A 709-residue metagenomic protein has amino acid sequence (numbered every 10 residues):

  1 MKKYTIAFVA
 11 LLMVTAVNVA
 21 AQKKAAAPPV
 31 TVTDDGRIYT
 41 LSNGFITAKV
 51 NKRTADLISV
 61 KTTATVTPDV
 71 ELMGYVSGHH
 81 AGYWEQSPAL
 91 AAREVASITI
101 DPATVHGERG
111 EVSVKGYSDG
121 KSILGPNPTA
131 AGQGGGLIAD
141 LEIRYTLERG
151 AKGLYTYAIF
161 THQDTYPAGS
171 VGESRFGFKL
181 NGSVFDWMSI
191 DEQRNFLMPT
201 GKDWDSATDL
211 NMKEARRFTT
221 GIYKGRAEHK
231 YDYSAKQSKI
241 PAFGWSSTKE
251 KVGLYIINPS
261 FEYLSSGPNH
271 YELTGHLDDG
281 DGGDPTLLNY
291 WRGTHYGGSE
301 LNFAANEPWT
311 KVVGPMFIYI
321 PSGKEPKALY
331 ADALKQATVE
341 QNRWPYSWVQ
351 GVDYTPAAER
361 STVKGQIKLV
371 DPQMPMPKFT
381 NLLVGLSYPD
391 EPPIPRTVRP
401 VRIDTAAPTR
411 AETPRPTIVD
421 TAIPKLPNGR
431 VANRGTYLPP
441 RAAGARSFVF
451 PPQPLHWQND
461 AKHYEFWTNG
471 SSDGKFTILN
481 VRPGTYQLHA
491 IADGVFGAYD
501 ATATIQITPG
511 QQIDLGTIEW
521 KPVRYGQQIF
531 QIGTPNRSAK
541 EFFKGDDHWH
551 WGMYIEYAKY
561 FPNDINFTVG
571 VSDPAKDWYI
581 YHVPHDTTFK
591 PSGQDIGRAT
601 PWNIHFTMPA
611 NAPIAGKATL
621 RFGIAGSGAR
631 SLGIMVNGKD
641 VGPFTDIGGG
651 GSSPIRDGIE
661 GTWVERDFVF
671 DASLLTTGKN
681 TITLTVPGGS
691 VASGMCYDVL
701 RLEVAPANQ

Functional and structural regions predicted by a protein language model:
G36-T129, G135, I555-F561: Acidic-aromatic substrate-binding/catalytic surfaces of carbohydrate-active enzymes
S118-G172, F178-G182: Acidic, contiguous internal or C-terminal segments within carbohydrate-active enzymes that form a structured patch used
K179-K311: A contiguous, surface-exposed recognition patch within enzymatic or periplasmic domains that forms
S361-P372, G474-F476, I518: A short, amphipathic beta-strand motif
P392-R396, A406, A442-K475: Short, acidic Ser/Thr/Gly-rich low-complexity loop/linker segments typical of extracellular and cell-surface proteins
A411, G474, G484-V495: A short, solvent-exposed beta-strand micro-motif common in secreted/extracellular proteins
D493-V523: Structured interaction patches on ligand/partner-binding surfaces of diverse proteins
G597-A615, G623-N708: Beta-strand-rich ligand-recognition modules
